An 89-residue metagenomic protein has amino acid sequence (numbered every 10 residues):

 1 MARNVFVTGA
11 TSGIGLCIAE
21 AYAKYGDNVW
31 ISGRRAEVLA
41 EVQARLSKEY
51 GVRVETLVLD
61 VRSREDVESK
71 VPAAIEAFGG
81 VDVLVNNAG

Functional and structural regions predicted by a protein language model:
T8, V81-G89: Rossmann-fold scaffold of SDR-type NAD(P)-dependent oxidoreductases
T11-S12, R35: Conserved glycine-rich cofactor-binding loop
G15-L16: N-terminal Rossmann-fold NAD(P) dinucleotide-binding loop
Y22: Aromatic pocket-lining residues of Rossmann-like dinucleotide-binding sites
Y25-E41: Conserved glycine-rich Rossmann-like NAD(P)H-binding loop of the short-chain dehydrogenase/reductase
L39, V67-A74: A conserved hydrophobic alpha-helix of the Rossmann-fold in NAD(P)-dependent oxidoreductases
Y50-R53, A73-L84: A glycine-rich helix->loop->beta "capping" turn within Rossmann-like NAD(P)(H)-dependent oxidoreductase domains
V58-K70: The beta1-alpha1 cofactor-binding region of Rossmann-like NAD(H)/NADP(H)-dependent oxidoreductases
